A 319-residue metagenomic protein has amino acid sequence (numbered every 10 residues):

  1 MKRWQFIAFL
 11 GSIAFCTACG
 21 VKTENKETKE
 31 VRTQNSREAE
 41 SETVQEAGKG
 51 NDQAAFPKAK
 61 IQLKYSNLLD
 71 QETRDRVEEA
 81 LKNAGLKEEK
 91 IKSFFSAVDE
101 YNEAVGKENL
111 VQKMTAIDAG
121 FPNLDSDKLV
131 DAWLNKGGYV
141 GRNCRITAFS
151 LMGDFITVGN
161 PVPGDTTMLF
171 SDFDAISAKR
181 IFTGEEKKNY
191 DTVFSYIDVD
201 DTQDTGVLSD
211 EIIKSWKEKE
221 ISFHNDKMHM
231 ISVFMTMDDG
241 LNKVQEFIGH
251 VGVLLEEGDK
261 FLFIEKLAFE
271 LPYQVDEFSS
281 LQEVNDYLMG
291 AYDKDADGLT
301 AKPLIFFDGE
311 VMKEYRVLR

Functional and structural regions predicted by a protein language model:
M1-I7: Bacterial N-terminal signal peptides that target proteins for export
F15-A18: C-terminal motif of bacterial Sec signal peptides marking the signal peptidase cleavage site
G20-R319: Cysteine-nucleophile amide-bond enzymes
